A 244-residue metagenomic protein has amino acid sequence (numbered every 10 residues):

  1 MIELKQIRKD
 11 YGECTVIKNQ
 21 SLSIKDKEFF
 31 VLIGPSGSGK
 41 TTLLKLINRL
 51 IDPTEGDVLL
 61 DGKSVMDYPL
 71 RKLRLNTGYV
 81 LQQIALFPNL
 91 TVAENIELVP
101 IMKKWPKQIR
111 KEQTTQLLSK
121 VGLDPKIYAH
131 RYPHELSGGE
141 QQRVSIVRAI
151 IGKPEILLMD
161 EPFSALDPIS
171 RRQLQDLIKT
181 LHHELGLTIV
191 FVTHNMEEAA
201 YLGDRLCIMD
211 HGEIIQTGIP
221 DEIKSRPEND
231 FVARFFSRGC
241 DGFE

Functional and structural regions predicted by a protein language model:
N48: Helix-to-loop junction immediately C-terminal to a conserved catalytic motif
A93-I101, K111, T115: Short helical segment in ABC ATPase nucleotide-binding domains corresponding to the A-loop/adjacent helical element
R131-L136, E140: Conserved ABC ATPase signature
H134, G152-K153: Conserved signature/switch motifs of ABC ATPase nucleotide-binding domains
L157-D160: Catalytic Walker B motif of ABC-type/P-loop ATPase nucleotide-binding domains
T217-G218, R226: ABC ATPase "signature
